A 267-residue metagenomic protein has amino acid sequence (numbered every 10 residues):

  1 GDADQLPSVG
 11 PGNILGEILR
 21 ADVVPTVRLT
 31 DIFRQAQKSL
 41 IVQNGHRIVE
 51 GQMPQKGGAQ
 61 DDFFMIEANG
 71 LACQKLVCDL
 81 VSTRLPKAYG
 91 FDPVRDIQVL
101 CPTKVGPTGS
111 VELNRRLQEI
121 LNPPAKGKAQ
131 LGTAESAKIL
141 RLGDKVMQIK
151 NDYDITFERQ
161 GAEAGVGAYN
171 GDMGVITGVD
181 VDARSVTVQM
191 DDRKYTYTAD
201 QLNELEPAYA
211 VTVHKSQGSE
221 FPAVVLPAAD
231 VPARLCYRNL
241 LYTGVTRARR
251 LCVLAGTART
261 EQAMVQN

Functional and structural regions predicted by a protein language model:
G1, P102, Q217: Single, functionally critical "micro-switch" positions that shape active/binding sites and transmembrane helices
G1-D2, R28, L254-A255: Structural recognition of the conserved hydrophobic beta-strand(s) that form the central parallel beta-sheet of P-loop
D4-V166: Conserved helicase motor core of P-loop NTPases
N170-N267: C-terminal accessory regions
